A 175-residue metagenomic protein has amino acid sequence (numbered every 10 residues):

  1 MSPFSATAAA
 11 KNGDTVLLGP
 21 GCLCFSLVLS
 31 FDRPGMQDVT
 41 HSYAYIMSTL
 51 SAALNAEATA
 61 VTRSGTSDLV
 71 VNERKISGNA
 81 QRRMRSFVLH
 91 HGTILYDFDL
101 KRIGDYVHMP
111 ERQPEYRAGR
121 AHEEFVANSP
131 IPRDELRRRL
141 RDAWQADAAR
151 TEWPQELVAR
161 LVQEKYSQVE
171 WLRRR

Functional and structural regions predicted by a protein language model:
M1-Q37: N-terminal lobe of the biotin/lipoate ligase/transferase fold
S2-T7, H41-S42, S48-T49, V71-K75 (+1 more regions): A short linear-motif detector with a strong N-terminal bias
S5, S26-V28, V70, S77-N79 (+1 more regions): Residues in well-ordered beta-strands of folded domains
A10-K11, R74-R83: Glycine-rich, charged/polar anion/phosphate-binding loops that engage phosphate groups from diverse ligands
K11, S64, E124: Residue-level signal for pocket-adjacent positions within structured domains
C22-C24, T66, K75, L89-H91: Broad gene-expression machinery/nucleic-acid interaction feature
F31, G35-Q37, H41-V61, R82-R175: Long, positively charged amphipathic alpha-helical accessory segments at protein N-termini or as interdomain linkers
A58-E73: A short glycine-rich, hydrophobically flanked beta-strand micro-motif that places a catalytic Asp/Glu for divalent metal
